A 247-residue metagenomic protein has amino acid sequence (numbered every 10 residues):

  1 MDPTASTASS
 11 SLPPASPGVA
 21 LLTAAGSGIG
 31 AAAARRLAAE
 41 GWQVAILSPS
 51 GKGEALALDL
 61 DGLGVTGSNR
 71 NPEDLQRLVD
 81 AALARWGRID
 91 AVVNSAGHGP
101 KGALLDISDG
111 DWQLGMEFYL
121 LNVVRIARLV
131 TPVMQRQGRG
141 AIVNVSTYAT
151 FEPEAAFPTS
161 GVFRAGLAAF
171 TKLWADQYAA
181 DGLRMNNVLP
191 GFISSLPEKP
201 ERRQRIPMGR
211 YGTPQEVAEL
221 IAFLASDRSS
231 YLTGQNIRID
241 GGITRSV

Functional and structural regions predicted by a protein language model:
D2-L12, E152, T233-V247: Short C-terminal tail/terminal secondary-structure segment of NAD(P)H-dependent dehydrogenase/reductase domains
G26-S27: Conserved glycine-rich cofactor-binding loop
A103-L104, S108-M116, I142, R202: Substrate-binding pocket helix/loop in short-chain dehydrogenase/reductase
A127, F163, T171: Active-site helix of classical SDR
P132, D176-Q177, S230: Alpha-helical segment proximal to the catalytic Tyr-Lys
A179, R184, L232-G234: Short, small/polar-rich loop/turn modules that mediate ligand/substrate recognition or access, typified
R210-I239, T244-R245: C-terminal substrate-recognition "lid" of short-chain dehydrogenase/reductases
